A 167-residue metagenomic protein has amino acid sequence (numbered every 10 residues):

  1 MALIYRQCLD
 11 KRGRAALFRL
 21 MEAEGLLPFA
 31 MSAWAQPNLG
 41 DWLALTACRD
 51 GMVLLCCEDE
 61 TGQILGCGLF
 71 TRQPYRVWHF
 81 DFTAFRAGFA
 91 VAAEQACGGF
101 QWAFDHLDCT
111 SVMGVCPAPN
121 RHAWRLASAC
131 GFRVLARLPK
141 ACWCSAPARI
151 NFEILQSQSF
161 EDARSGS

Functional and structural regions predicted by a protein language model:
M1-S32, D41-L43, D50-S167: Acyl-donor (CoA/ACP) binding surface of acyl/acetyltransferases
